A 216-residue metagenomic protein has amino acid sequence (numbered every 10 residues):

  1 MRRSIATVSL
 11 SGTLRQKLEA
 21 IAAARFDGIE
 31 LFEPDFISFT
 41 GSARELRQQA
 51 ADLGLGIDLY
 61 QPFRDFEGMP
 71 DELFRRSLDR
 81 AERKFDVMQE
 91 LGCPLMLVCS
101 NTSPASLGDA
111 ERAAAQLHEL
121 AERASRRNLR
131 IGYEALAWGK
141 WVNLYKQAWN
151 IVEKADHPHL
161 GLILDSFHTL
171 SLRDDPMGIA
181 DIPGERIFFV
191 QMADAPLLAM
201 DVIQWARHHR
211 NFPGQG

Functional and structural regions predicted by a protein language model:
M1-L14: Boundary/entry segment of secreted carbohydrate-active catalytic domains
M1-R3, L55-D58: Transmembrane beta-strand segments of Gram-negative outer membrane beta-barrel proteins
R15, D52, E67-L162, S171: Active-site acidic/histidine proton-transfer and metal-coordination neighborhood in alpha/beta enzyme cores
R15-D35, K84, L91-P94: Catalytic domains of carbohydrate-active enzymes, especially glycoside hydrolases
G28-I29, Y60, E119-Q215: Acidic/histidine-rich catalytic cores of soluble enzymes
E30-A51, S100-A105: Glycine-rich, proline-tolerant flexible connector loops at the mouths of alpha/beta enzymes
P34, D65, N101, D165 (+1 more regions): Flexible loop residues that form catalytic and substrate-binding hotspots at small-molecule/glycan-binding clefts
T40-G54, E82-E90, D175-F188: Short amphipathic alpha-helices and their capping/turn segments at secondary-structure boundaries
